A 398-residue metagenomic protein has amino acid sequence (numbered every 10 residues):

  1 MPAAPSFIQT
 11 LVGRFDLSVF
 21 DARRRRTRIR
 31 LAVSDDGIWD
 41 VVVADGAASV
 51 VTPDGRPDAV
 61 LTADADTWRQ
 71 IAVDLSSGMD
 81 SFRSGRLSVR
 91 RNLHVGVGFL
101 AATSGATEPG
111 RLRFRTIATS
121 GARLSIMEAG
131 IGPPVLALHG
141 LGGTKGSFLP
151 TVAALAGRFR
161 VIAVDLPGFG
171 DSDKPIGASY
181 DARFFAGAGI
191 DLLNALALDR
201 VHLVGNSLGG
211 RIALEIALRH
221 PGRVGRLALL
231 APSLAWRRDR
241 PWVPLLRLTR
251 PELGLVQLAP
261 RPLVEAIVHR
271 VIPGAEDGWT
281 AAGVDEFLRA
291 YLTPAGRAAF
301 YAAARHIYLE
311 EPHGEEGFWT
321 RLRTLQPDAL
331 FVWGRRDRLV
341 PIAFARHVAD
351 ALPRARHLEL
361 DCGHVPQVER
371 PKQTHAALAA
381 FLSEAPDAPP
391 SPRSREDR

Functional and structural regions predicted by a protein language model:
M1-R115, G146: Feature captures hydrophobic
H94, G98-V135, R158-F159, L198-D199 (+1 more regions): Alpha/beta-hydrolase fold catalytic core
A122-D171: Conserved HGGG/HGGXW glycine-rich cap/lid loop of the alpha/beta-hydrolase fold
A163-V204, L208, A376: Active-site loop/oxyanion-hole signature of alpha/beta-hydrolase fold enzymes
L218, G225-L258: Flexible "cap/lid" loop of the alpha/beta hydrolase fold
A259-R323: Conserved alpha/beta-hydrolase catalytic His-Asp/Glu region
L325, F331-W333: Short beta-strand/loop motif that positions the catalytic acidic residue of the alpha/beta-hydrolase fold
R354-R398: Catalytic active-site module of serine/aspartate enzymes centered on a nucleophile-bearing elbow/loop
